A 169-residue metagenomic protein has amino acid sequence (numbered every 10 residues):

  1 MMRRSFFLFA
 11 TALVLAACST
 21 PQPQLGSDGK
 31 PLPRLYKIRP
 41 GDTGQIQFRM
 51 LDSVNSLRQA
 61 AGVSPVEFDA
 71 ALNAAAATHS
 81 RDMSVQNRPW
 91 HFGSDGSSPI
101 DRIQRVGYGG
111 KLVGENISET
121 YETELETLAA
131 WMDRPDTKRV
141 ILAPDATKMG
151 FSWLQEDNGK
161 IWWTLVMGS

Functional and structural regions predicted by a protein language model:
M1-F7: Bacterial N-terminal signal peptides that target proteins for export
L8-A12: Classic N-terminal secretory signal peptides
V14-A17: C-terminal motif of bacterial Sec signal peptides marking the signal peptidase cleavage site
S19-Q22: Bacterial signal peptide processing site
L25-G29, N73-E122: Short, surface-exposed glycine/acidic/tryptophan-bearing loops
S27-V85: A short alpha-helix/helix-coil micro-patch that ends at or immediately precedes a cysteine
A60-A74, N87-G96, G114, K138-L154: Surface-exposed patches in mature extracellular/periplasmic domains of secreted proteins
S98-S169: A well-ordered secondary-structure block
